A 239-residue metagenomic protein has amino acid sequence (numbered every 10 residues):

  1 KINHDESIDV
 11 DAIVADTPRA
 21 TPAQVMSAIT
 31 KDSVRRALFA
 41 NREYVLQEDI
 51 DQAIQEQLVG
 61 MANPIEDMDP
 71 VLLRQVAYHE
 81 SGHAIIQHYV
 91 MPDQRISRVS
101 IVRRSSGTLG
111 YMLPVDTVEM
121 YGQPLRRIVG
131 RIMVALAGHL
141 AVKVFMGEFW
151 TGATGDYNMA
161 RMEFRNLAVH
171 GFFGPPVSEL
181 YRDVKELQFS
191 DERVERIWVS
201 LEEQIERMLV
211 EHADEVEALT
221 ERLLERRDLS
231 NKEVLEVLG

Functional and structural regions predicted by a protein language model:
K1-D49, A135-K143, H170-E179: Conserved C-terminal "switch" segment of AAA+ ATPases
N3, P18, T30, V34 (+6 more regions): Signal for well-folded cores of large energy- and translation-related assemblies
V14-D16, D67, L187: A short, mixed-charge helix-start or loop-turn motif at secondary-structure junctions
V14-T17, I29, I54, R103 (+2 more regions): A general structural motif at alpha-helix termini
R36, E43-H88: Conserved catalytic-core segments of large NTP-driven translation/proteostasis enzymes
L73-A77, A84-G239: Soluble catalytic regions of large protease machineries
